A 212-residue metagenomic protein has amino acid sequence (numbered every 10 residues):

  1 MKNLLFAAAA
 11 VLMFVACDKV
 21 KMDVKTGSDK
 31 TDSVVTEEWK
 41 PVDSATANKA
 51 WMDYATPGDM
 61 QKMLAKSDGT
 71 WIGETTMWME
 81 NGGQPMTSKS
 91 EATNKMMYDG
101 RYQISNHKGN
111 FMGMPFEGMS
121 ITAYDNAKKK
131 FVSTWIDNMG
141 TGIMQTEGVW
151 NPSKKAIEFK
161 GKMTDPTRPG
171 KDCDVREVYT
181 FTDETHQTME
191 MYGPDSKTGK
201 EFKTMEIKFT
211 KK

Functional and structural regions predicted by a protein language model:
L5-L12: Sec-dependent N-terminal signal peptides
V15-A16: C-terminal motif of bacterial Sec signal peptides marking the signal peptidase cleavage site
V20-T36: Short, low-complexity, disordered segments immediately C-terminal to signal peptides in bacterial exported proteins
A55-I72: N-terminal helix-cap/turn-to-beta initiation motif at the start of protein domains
E74-R176: Central antiparallel beta-sheet cores of small beta-barrel/beta-sandwich binding domains
Y98, F181-T185: Residue-level recognition of beta-strand termini and adjacent short loop/turns
H186, M191-K212: Edge beta-strand at a domain terminus
